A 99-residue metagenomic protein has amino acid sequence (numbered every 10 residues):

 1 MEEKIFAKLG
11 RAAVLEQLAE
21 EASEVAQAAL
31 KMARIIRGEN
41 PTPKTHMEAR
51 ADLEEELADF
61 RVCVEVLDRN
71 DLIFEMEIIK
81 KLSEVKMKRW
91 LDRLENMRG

Functional and structural regions predicted by a protein language model:
M1-L57, R61-G99: Flexible "arm" and connector segments at domain edges
